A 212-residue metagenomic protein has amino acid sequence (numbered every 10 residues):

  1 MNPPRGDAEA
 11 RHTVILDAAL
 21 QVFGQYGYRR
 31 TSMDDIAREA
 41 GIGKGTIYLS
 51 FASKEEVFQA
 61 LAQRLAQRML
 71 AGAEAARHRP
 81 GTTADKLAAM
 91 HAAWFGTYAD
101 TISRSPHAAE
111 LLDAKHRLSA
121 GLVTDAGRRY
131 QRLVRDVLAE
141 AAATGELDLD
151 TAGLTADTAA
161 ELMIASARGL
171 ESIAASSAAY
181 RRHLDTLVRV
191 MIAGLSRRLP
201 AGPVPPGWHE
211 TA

Functional and structural regions predicted by a protein language model:
M1-N2, A89, G96, D100 (+2 more regions): C-terminal peripheral helix-coil segments that are non-catalytic and often amphipathic
M1-Y26, R30-I42, E55-Q59, H78: Basic, helix-initiating cap at the start of DNA-binding domains
A8, F58, A62, A66 (+1 more regions): Amphipathic, non-transmembrane alpha-helical scaffold segments
A8, T83, A152-A160, Y180 (+1 more regions): Short amphipathic alpha-helix in the helical subdomain of ABC transporter nucleotide-binding domains
G24, Y48-A52, A60, R64: Base-recognition residues in the alpha-helical recognition helix of bacterial helix-turn-helix
G45: Key DNA-contact positions within bacterial/archaeal DNA-binding proteins
A60, E74-S103, A156, A160: Hydrophobic alpha-helical connector segments
A89-D136, E146-G153, S172: Short secondary-structure transition hinges
